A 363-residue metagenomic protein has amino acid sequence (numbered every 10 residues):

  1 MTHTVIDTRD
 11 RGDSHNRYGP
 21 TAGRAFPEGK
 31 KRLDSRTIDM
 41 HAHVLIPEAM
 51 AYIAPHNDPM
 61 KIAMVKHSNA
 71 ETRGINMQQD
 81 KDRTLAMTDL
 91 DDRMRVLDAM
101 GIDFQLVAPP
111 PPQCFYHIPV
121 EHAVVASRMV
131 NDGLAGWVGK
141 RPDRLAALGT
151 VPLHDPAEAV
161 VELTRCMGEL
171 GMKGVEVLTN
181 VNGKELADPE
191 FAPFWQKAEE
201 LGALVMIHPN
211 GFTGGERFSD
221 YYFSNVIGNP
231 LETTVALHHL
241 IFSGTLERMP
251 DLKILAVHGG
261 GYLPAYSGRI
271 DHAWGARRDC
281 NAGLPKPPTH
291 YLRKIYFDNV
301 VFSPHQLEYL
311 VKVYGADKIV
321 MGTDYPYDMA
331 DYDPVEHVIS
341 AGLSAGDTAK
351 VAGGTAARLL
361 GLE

Functional and structural regions predicted by a protein language model:
M1-R36, M40, P47-F104, D132-K140 (+6 more regions): Mid-to-C-terminal alpha-helical segments outside catalytic/metal-binding sites
I38-A42, Q105-V107, A146-G149, V175-V177 (+4 more regions): Hydrophobic faces of well-ordered beta-strands that scaffold small-molecule active sites in alpha/beta enzyme cores
H43-L45, A51, P110-F115, P152-P156 (+5 more regions): Short, solvent-exposed loop/turn segments at secondary-structure junctions
E48-I62, E121-V124, L163, F191-F194 (+1 more regions): Aromatic- and acidic-residue-enriched segments that line the glycan-binding/catalytic groove of carbohydrate-active
M77, P142-A147, G171-G174, P250 (+2 more regions): Short, surface-exposed connector motifs at secondary-structure boundaries
D103-S243: Active-site gating/metal-coordination segments in enzymes
T234-L237, A276-N281, N299-S303: A general structural motif
I241-L292: Aromatic-lined glycan-binding groove of carbohydrate-active enzymes
